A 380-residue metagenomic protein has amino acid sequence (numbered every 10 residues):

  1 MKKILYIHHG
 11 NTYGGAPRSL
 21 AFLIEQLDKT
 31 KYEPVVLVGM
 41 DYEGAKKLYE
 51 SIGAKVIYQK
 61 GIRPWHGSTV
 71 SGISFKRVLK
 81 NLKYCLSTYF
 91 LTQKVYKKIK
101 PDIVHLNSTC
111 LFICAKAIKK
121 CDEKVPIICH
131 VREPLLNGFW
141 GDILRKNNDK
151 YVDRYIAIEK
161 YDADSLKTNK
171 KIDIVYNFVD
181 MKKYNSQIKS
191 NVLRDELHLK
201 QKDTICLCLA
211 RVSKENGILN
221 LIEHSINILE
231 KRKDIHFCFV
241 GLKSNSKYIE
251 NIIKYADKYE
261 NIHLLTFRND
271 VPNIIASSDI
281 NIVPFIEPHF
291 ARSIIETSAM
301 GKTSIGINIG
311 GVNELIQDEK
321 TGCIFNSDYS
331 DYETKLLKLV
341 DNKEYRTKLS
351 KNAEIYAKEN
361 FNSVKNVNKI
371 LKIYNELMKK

Functional and structural regions predicted by a protein language model:
G14-F22, T204-N227, K369: A conserved mid-protein helix/loop that constitutes part of the nucleotide-sugar donor-binding site
G44-E50, C238-E260, Y345: Short, structured helix-loop element that forms part of the nucleotide-activated donor/catalytic region
Y161, F178: Carbohydrate-associated surface elements
N185-L199: A short helix/loop element that forms part of the nucleotide-sugar donor recognition site in Leloir-type
D195, D331, K338, Y345-K372: A short, well-ordered alpha-helix in the C-terminal region of glycosyltransferases
F267, I286: Aromatic "clamp/platform" in nucleotide-sugar-dependent glycosyltransferases that forms part of the donor/acceptor
T303-G306, I316: Short hydrophobic beta-strand element within catalytic cores of glycosyltransferases and related nucleotide-activated
D318-E319, C323-S330, K338-E344: Conserved acidic donor-binding segment of nucleotide-sugar-dependent glycosyltransferases
